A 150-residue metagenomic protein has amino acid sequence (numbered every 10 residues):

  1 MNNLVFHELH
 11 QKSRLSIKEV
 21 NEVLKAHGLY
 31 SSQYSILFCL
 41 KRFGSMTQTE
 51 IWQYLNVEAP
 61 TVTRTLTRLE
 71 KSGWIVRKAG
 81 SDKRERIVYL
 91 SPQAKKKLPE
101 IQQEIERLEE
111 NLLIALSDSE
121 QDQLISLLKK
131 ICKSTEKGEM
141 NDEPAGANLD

Functional and structural regions predicted by a protein language model:
M1-H27, W74, L90, D142: N-terminal leader segment of winged-helix/HTH proteins
H10, F38-R42, Q102, K129: Short, locally clustered residues in the helix-turn-helix/winged-helix DNA-binding domain
R14, K18-T61: N-terminal helix-turn-helix DNA-binding core of bacterial DNA-binding proteins
E58-A59, V88-L90, P144-D150: Membrane-interacting alpha-helical segments
T67-K129, K133: Charged, amphipathic alpha-helical coiled-coil/dimerization segments
D122-D150: Exposed, interaction-prone assembly regions rather than primary DNA-binding/catalytic cores
